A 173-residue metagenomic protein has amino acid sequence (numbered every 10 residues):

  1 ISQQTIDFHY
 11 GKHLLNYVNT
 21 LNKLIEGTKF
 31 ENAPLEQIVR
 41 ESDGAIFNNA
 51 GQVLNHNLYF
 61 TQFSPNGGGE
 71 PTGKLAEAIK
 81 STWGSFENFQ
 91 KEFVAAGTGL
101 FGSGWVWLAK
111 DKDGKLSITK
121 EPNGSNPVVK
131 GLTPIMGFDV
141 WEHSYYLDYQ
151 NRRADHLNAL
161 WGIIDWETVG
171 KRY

Functional and structural regions predicted by a protein language model:
I1-Y173: Feature for soluble, non-membrane regions of globular proteins
